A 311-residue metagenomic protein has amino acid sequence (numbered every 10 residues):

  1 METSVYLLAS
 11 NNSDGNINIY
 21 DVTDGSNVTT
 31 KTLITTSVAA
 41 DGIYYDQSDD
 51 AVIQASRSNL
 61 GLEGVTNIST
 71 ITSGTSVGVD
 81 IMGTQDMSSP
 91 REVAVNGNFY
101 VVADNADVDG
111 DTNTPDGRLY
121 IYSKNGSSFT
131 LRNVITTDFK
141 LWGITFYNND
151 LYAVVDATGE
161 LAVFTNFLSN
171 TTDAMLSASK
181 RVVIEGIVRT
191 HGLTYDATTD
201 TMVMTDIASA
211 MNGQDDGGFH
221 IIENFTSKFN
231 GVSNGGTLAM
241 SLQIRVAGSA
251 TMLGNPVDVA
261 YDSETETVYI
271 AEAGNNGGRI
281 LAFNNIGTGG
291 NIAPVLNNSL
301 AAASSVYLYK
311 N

Functional and structural regions predicted by a protein language model:
M1-E2, T36-A51, T84-F99, V134-L151 (+4 more regions): Beta-rich, blade/repeat-based domains predominating in secreted/periplasmic proteins but also intracellular
M1-V28: Bacterial Sec-dependent N-terminal signal peptides
V5, G15-I17, L60-T66, S88 (+5 more regions): Repetitive beta-architecture junctions, highlighting loop-to-beta-strand starts across blade-like repeats
L7-S13, D46-Q47, V52-N59, V101-N113 (+4 more regions): Conserved beta-strand positions in repeat-built beta-propeller and related beta-rich domains
Y20-S26, G64-G74, G110, I121-S128 (+4 more regions): Short loop/turn segments immediately following beta-strands, especially the blade-tip and inter-blade linker loops
S26-T35, G74-T84, S128-I135, D173-I184 (+2 more regions): A short beta-strand motif characteristic of beta-propeller blades
T201-G277: Intrinsically disordered, low-complexity segments enriched in Gly and acidic/Ser/Thr residues that form flexible
A273-N311: Blade-level signature of beta-propeller repeat domains, shared across WD40, Kelch, NHL, RCC1 and BNR/Asp-box propellers
